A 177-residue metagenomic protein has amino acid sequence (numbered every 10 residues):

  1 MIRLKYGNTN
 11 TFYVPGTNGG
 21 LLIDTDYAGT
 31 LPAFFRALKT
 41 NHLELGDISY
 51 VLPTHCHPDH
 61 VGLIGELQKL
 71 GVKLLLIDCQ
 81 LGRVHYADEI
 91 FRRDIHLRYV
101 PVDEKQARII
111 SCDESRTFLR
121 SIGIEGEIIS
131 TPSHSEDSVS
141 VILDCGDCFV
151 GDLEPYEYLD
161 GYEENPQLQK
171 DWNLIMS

Functional and structural regions predicted by a protein language model:
M1-N41, S140-P155: Conserved beta-strand hairpin/beta-sheet module of binuclear metal-dependent hydrolase folds, prominently
L4-K5, I23, I110-C112, T131: Hydrophobic residues at beta-strand termini and immediately following loops that shape nucleotide-binding pockets
T9, G29, P58-D59, G82 (+1 more regions): Short alpha-helical
G16, Y86-E89, Y162: Short aromatic-enriched loop/helix-cap "lid" or pocket-rim segments at secondary-structure transitions that line
I23-T25, S49-C56, L74-D78, S130-S133 (+2 more regions): Active-site neighborhood of phospho(di)ester-bond hydrolases with catalytic His/Asp-centered motifs
A28-G29, E125-S177: Metallo-beta-lactamase
L31-I77: Active-site metal-binding motif and surrounding structural segment of the metallo-beta-lactamase
R36, C79-I129, K170-M176: Metallo-beta-lactamase
